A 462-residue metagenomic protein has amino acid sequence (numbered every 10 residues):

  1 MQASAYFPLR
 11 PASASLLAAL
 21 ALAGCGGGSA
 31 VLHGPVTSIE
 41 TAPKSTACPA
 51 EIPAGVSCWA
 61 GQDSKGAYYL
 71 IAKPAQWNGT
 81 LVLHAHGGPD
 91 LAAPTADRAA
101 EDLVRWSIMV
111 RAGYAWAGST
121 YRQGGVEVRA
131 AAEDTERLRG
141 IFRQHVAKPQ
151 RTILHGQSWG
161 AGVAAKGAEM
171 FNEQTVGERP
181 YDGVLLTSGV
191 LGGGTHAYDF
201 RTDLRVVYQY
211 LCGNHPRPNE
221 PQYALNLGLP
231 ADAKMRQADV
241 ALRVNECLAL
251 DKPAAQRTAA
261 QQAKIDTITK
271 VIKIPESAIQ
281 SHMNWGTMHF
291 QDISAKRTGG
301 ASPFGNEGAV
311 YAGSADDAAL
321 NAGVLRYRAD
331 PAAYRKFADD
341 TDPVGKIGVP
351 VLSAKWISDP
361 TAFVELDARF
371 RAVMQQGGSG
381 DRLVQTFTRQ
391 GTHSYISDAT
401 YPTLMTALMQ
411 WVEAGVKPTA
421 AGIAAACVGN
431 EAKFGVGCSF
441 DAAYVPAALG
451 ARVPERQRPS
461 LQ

Functional and structural regions predicted by a protein language model:
C25-S107, P331, A425-Q462: Catalytic-loop region of hydrolases
V31-A50, V190-D342: Accessory cap/linker subdomain of secreted extracellular hydrolases
Q76, T80, G87-G88, T95-V128 (+2 more regions): Active-site machinery of serine-nucleophile hydrolases
Q76-W77, L138-S158: Gly/Ser-rich "nucleophile elbow"/oxyanion-hole loop immediately N-terminal to the catalytic nucleophile in hydrolases
R151-C212: Primarily recognizes the serine-hydrolase "nucleophile elbow" in alpha/beta-hydrolase and SGNH/GDSL folds
Q256-T287, R389-Q462: Alpha/beta-hydrolase-fold serine-hydrolase catalytic core, especially in secreted/extracellular enzymes
S353-K355: Short beta-strand/loop motif that positions the catalytic acidic residue of the alpha/beta-hydrolase fold
T361-L366: Conserved alpha/beta-hydrolase "acid-adjacent" motif
